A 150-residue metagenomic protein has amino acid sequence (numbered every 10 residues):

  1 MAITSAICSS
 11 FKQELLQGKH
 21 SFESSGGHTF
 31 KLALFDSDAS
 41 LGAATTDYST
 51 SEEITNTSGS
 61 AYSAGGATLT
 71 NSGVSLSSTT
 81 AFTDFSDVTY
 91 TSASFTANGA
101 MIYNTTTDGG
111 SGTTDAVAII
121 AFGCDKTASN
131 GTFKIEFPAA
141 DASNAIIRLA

Functional and structural regions predicted by a protein language model:
M1-N98, T105-A150: Small cysteine-rich, disulfide-bonded extracellular modules of the LU/uPAR three-finger superfamily and closely related
